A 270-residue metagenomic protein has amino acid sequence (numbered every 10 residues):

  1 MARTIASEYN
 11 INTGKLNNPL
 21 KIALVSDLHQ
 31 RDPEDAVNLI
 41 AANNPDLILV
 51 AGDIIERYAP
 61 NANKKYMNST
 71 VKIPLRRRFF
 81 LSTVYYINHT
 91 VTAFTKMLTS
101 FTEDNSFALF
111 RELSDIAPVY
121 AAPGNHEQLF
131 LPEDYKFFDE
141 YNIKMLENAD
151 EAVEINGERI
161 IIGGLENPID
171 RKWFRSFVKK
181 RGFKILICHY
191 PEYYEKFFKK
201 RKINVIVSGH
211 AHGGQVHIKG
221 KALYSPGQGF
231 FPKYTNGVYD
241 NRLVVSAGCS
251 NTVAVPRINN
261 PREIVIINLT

Functional and structural regions predicted by a protein language model:
M1-K21, S26-H29, L75-T83: Acidic, histidine-bearing metal-coordination/catalytic regions of metal-dependent phosphoesterases
S7-G14, A149-N156, T235-D240: Short acidic-hydrophobic surface loop/beta-edge motif
P19-H29, R159-P168, I185-H189, R242-G248: Active-site-proximal beta-strand elements of phosphoester/diester hydrolases
A23-S26, L47-D53, P118-N125, L146-N148 (+3 more regions): Active-site neighborhood of phospho(di)ester-bond hydrolases with catalytic His/Asp-centered motifs
Q30, I55-E56, E192, G213: Short active-site segment of divalent metal-dependent hydrolases/proteases that encodes the spacing between
E34-E154: Core catalytic region of metal-dependent phosphoesterases/phosphodiesterases, especially metallo-beta-lactamase-like
P132-K144, A149, I155-K200, R257-I258: Binuclear metal-dependent hydrolase catalytic cores centered on His/Asp/Glu-rich metal-binding motifs
E192-N268: Conserved beta-sheet core of the metallophosphoesterase superfamily
